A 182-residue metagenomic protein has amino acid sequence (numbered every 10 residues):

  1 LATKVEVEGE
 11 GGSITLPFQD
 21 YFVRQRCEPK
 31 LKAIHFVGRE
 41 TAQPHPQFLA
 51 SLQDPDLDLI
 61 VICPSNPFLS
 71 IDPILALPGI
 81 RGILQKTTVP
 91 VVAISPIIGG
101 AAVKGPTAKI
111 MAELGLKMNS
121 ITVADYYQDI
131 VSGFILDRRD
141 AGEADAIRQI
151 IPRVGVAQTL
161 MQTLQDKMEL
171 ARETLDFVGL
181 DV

Functional and structural regions predicted by a protein language model:
L1-F36, Q53: Electropositive, gly/pro-rich neighborhoods at or near active sites that engage anionic ligands
R39-D54: A short, well-structured juxtamembrane/interface segment
D56-S70: Short acidic, glycine-rich surface-loop motifs adjacent to enzyme active sites
D58-V61, P90, G133: Structural motif
P73-G82: Charged helix-capping and loop-helix junction motifs
G82-T88, Q128: Short, conserved loop/helix-junction motifs that constitute active-site signature segments in enzyme catalytic cores
T87-K104, T159-Q162: Short, flexible loop segments at boundaries between secondary-structure elements
K104-V182: C-terminal functional extensions of proteins
